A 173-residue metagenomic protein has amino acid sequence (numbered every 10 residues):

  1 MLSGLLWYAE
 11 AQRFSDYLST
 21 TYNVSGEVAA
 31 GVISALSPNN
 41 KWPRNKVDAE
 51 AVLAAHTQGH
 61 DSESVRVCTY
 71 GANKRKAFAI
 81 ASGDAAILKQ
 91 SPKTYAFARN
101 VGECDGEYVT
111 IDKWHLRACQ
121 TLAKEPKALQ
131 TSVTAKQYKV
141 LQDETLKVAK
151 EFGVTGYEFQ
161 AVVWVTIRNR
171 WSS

Functional and structural regions predicted by a protein language model:
M1-S173: HhH-family (HhH-GPD) DNA N-glycosylase catalytic core used in base-excision repair
